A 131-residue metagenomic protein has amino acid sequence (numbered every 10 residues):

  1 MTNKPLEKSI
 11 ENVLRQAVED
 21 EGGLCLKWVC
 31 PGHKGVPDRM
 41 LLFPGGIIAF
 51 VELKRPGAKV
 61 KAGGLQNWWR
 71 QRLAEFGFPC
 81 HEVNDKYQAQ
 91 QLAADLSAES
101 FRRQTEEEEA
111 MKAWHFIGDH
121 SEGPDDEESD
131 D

Functional and structural regions predicted by a protein language model:
M1-D131: Catalytic phosphate/metal-binding cores of nucleic-acid and nucleotide-processing enzymes, i.e., regions that mediate
